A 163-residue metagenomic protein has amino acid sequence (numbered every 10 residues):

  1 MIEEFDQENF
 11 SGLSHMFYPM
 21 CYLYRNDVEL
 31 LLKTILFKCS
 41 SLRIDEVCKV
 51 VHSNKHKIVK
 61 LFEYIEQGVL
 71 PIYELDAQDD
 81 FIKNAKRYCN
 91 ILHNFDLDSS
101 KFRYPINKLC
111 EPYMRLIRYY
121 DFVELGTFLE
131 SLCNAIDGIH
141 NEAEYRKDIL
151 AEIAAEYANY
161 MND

Functional and structural regions predicted by a protein language model:
M1-D163: Domain-scale activation on soluble regions of proteins
